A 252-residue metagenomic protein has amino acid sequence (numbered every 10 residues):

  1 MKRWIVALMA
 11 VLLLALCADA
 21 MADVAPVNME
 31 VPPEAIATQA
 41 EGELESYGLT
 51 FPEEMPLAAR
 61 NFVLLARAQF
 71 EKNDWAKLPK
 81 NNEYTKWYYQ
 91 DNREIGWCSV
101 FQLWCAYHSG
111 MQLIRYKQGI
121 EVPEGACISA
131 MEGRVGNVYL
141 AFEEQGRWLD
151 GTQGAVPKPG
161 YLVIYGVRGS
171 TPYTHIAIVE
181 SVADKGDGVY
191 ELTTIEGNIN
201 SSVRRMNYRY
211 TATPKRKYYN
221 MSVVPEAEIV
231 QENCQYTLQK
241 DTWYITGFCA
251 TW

Functional and structural regions predicted by a protein language model:
M1-W4: Positively charged n-region of N-terminal signal peptides that target proteins for export
L8-L16: Bacterial N-terminal signal peptides
A15-V31: Sec-dependent signal peptide cleavage junction
P26-Q118: N-terminal capping segments
N28, P33, G42-E43, Y47 (+1 more regions): Aromatic- and glycine-rich peptidoglycan recognition patches
P79-W87, Q118-G154, Y210-T242: Surface-exposed intrinsically disordered loops and tails
Q112-R204: ...with weaker cross-activation on analogous glycine-rich loops/strands in unrelated enzymes
